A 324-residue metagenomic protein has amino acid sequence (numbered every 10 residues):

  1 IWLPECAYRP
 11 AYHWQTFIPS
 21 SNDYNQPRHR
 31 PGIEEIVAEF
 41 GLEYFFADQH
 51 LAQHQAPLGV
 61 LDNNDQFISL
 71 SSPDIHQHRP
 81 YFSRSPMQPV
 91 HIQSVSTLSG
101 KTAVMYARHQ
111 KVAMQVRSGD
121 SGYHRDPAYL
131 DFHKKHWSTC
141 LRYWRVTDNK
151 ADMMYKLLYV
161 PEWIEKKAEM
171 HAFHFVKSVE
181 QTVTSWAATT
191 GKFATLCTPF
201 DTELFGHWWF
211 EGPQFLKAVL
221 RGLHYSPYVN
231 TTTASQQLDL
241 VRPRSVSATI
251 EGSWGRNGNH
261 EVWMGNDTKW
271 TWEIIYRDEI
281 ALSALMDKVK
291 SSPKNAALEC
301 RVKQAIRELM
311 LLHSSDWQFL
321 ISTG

Functional and structural regions predicted by a protein language model:
I1-D65, L70-D74, H78, L196-S226 (+1 more regions): Catalytic domains of cell-wall/extracellular-matrix polysaccharide-remodeling enzymes, centered on de-N-acetylation
D62-G324: Active-site and substrate-binding clefts of carbohydrate-active enzymes
